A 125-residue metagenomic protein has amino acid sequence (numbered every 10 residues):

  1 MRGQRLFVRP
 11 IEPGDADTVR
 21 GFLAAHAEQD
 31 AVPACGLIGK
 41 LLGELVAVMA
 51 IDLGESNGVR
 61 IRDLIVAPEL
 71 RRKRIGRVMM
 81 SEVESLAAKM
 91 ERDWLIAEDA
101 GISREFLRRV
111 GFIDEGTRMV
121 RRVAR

Functional and structural regions predicted by a protein language model:
L6-V19: A short beta-loop-alpha structural element at the N-terminal edge of CoA-dependent acyl/N-acetyltransferase catalytic
A27-V32: Short loop/turn motifs at secondary-structure junctions and domain boundaries
P33-A47: Conserved beta-hairpin
E44-D52, R60-I65: Conserved beta-strand in the GNAT
L53-R62, R71, D114-T117: A conserved beta-turn-beta hairpin within the catalytic core of GNAT-like acetyltransferases that forms part
R72-S85: Conserved acetyl-CoA-binding loop-helix of GNAT-fold acetyltransferases
A87-A100: Conserved GNAT acetyl-CoA-binding A-motif
E98, R108, I113-R125: Conserved catalytic-core motifs of GNAT/GCN5-like acyltransferases
